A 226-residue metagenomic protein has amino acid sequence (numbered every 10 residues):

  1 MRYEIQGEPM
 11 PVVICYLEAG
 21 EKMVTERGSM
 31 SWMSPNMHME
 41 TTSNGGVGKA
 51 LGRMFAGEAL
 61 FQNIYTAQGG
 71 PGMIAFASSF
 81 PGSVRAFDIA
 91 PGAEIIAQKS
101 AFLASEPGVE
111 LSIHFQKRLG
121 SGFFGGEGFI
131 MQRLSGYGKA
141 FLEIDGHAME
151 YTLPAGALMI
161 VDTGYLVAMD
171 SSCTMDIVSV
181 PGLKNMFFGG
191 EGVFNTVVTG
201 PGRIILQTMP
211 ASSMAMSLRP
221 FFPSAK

Functional and structural regions predicted by a protein language model:
M1-K226: Composition-driven recognition of glycine/serine/threonine/acidic- and proline-rich low-complexity segments and repeats
